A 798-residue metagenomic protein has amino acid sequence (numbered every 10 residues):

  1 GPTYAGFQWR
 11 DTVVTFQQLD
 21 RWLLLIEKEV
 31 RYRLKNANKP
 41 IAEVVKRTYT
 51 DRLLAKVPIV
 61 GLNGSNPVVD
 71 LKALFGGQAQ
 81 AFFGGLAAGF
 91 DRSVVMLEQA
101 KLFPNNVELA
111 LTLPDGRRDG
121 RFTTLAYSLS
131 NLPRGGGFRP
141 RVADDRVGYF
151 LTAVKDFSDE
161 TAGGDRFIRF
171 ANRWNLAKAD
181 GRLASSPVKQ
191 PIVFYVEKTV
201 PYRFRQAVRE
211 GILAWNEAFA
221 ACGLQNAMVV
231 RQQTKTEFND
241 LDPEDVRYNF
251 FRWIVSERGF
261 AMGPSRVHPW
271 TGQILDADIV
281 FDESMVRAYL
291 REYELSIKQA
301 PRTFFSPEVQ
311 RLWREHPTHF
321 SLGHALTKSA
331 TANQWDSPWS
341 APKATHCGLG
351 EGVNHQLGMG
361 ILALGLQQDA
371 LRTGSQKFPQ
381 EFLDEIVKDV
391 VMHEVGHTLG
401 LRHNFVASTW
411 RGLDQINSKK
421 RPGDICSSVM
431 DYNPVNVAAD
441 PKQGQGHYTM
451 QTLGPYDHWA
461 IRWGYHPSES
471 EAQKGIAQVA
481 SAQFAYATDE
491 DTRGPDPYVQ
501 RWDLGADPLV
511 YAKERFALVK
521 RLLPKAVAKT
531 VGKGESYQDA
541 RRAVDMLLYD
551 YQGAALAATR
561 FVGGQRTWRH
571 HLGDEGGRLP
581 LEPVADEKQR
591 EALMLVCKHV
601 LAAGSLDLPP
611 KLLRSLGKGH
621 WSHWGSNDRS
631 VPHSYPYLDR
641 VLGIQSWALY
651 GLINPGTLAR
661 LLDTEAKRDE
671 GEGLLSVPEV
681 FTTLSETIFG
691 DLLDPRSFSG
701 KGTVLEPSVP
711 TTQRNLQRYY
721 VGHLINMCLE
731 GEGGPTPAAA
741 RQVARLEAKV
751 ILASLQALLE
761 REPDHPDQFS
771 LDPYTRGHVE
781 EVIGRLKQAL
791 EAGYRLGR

Functional and structural regions predicted by a protein language model:
G1-V200, R209, E217-A218, C222 (+8 more regions): Auxiliary tRNA-acceptor-end handling modules of aminoacyl-tRNA synthetases
P201-V208, I212, Q380-K388, G423 (+1 more regions): Solvent-exposed, acidic/flexible segments
Q206, Y289-E292, A439-Q445: Short conserved micro-motifs at the rims of enzyme active sites and ligand-binding pockets
Q206-L213, E217, E385, D389 (+3 more regions): Solvent-exposed, polar/charged alpha-helical surfaces in well-ordered, non-transmembrane soluble domains, broadly
L213-L224, G396-H397, L401, V435 (+2 more regions): Sec-exported extracytoplasmic/periplasmic mature domains
M228: Conserved structured catalytic cores and adjacent interaction surfaces of nucleotide-binding/hydrolyzing enzymes
Q232-I254, E385-D440: The catalytic-center signature of Zn2+-dependent metalloproteases
L364, K377-F382, S408-R798: Conserved catalytic/binding loops enriched for acidic/polar residues
